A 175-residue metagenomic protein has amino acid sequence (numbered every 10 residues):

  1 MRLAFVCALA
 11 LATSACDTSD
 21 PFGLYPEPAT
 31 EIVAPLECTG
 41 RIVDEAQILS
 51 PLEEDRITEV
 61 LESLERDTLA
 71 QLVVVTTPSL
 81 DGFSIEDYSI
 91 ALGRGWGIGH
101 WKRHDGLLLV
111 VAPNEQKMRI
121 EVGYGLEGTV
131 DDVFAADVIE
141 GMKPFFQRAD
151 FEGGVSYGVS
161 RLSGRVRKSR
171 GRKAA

Functional and structural regions predicted by a protein language model:
R2-C7, L11-L108, A112-A175: A structural boundary signal for the start of the first folded domain, especially the loop/turn and N-capping region
